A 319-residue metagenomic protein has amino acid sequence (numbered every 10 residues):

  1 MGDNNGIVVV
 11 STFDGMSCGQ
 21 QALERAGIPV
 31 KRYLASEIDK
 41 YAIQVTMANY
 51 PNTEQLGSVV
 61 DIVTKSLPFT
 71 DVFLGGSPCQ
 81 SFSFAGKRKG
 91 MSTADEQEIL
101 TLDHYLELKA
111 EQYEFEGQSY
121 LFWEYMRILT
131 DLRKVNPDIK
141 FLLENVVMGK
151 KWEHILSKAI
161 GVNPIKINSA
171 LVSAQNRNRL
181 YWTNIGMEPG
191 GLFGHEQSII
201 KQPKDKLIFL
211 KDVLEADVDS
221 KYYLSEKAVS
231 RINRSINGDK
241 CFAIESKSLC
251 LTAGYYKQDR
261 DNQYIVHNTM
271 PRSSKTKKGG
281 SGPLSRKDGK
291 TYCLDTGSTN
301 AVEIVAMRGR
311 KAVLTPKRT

Functional and structural regions predicted by a protein language model:
M1-T319: Conserved active-site and SAM-binding loop architecture of S-adenosyl-L-methionine-dependent nucleic-acid
